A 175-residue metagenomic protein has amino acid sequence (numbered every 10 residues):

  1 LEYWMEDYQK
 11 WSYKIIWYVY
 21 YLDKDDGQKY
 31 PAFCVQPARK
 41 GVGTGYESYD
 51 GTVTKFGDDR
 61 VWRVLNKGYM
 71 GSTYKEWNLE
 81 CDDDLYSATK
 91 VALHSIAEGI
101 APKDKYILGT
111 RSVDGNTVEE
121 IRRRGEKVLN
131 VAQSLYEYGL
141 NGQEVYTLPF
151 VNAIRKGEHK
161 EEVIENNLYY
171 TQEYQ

Functional and structural regions predicted by a protein language model:
L1-E173: Short, surface-exposed polybasic-aromatic patches that bind anionic ligands, especially phosphate groups
